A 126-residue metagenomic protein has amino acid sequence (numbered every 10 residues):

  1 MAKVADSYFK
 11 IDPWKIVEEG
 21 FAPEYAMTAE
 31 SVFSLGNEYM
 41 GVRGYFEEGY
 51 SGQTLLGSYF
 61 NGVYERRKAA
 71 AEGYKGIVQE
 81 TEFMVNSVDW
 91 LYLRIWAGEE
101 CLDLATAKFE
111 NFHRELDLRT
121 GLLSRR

Functional and structural regions predicted by a protein language model:
A2-R126: Beta-sandwich/jelly-roll carbohydrate-recognition scaffolds of carbohydrate-active enzymes
